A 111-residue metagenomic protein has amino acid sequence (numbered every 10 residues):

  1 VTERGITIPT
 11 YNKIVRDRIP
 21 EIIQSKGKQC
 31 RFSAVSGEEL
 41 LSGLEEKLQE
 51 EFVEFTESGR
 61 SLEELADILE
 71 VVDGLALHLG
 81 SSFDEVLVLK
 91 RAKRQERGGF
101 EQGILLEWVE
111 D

Functional and structural regions predicted by a protein language model:
T2-D111: Flexible "arm" and connector segments at domain edges
